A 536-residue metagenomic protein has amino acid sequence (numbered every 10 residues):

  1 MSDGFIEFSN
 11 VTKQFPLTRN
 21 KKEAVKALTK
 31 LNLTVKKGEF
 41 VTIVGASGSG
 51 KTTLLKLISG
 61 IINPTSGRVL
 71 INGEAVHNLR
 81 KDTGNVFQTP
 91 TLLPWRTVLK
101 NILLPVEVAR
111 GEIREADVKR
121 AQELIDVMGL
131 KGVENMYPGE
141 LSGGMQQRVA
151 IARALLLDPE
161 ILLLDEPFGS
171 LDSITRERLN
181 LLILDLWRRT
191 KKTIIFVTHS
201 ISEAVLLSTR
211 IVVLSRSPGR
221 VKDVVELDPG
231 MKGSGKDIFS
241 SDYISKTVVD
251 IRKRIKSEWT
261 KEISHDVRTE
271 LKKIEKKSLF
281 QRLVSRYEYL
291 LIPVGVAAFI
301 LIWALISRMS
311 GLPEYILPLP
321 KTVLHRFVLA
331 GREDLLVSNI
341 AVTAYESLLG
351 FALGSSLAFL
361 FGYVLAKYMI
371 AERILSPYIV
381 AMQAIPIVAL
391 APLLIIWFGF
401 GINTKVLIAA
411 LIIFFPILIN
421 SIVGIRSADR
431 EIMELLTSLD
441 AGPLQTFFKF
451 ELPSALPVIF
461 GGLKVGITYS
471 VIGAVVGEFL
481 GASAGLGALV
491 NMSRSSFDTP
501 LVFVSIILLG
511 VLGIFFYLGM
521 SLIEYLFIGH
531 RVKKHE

Functional and structural regions predicted by a protein language model:
V44-A46: The feature captures the beta-strand-to-loop junction immediately N-terminal to the Walker
S59: Helix-to-loop junction immediately C-terminal to a conserved catalytic motif
G67-N78: Conserved ABC transporter NBD signature motif
L99-E107, V118, E226: Short helical segment in ABC ATPase nucleotide-binding domains corresponding to the A-loop/adjacent helical element
E115-V133, T437: Conserved ABC ATPase "signature" region
M136-G139, L157: Conserved signature/switch motifs of ABC ATPase nucleotide-binding domains
L157, V197, V205, L407 (+5 more regions): Transmembrane alpha-helices
S278-S285, M309-L353: Periplasmic/extracellular loop-to-transmembrane helix junction in inner-membrane transport proteins
